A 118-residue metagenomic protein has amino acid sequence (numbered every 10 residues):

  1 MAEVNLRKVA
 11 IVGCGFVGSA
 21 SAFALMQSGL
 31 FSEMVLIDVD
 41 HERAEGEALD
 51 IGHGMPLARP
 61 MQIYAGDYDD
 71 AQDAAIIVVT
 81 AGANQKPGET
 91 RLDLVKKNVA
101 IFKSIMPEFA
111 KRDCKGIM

Functional and structural regions predicted by a protein language model:
M1-R7, F31: A short, basic/flexible loop-to-alpha-helix module at the beginning of a structural domain
C14-G15: Glycine-rich Rossmann-fold phosphate-binding loop(s) that bind the pyrophosphate of adenine dinucleotide cofactors
G18-S19: N-terminal Rossmann-fold NAD(P) dinucleotide-binding loop
L25: Aromatic pocket-lining residues of Rossmann-like dinucleotide-binding sites
I37-A75, E89: Conserved N-terminal Rossmann-fold NAD(P) cofactor-binding segment
A81-A83: Conserved NAD(P)H cofactor-binding loop of Rossmann-fold oxidoreductase domains
R91-M118: Rossmann-like NAD(P)(H) cofactor-binding subdomain of soluble oxidoreductases
